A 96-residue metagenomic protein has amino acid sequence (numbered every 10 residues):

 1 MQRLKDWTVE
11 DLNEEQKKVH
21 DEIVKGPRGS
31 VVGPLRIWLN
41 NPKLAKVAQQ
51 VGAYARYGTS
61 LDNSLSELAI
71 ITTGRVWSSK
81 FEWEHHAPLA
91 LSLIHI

Functional and structural regions predicted by a protein language model:
M1-L61: Acidic, glycine/proline-rich low-complexity segments that act as flexible tails and inter-domain linkers
G33-R36, N63-V76: Alpha-helical scaffold segments that form or flank carboxylate-/histidine-based iron centers
L35-R36, G52-A53, I70-I71, A87-L91: Amphipathic alpha-helical segments within well-ordered protein domains
D62, S92: Short, charge-rich binding segments
S78-W83: Mid-length scaffold segments of soluble, non-membrane domains
I94-I96: Conserved small/polar residues in nucleotide/adenosyl-binding loops
